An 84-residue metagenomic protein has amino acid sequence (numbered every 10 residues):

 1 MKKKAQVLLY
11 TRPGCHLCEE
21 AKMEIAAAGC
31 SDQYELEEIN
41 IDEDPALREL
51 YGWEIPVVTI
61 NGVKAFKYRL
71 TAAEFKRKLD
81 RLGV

Functional and structural regions predicted by a protein language model:
M1-Q6, D80-V84: Short, low-complexity, intrinsically disordered N-terminal peptides in bacterial proteins
K2-A26: Local sequence-structure signature of Cys/Sec-based thiol-disulfide redox active-site neighborhoods
G29-Q33: Short helix-capping segments at alpha-helix termini
Y34-P45: Thiol-based oxidoreductase modules, predominantly thioredoxin-like and allied folds used for disulfide exchange
Y51: Surface-exposed interaction regions that form or flank ligand-binding interfaces
P56-K64: A short, hydrophobic beta-strand/beta-hairpin element that forms part of a small beta-sheet core
V63-V84: Non-catalytic, surface beta->alpha helical segment in thiol-disulfide oxidoreductase systems
